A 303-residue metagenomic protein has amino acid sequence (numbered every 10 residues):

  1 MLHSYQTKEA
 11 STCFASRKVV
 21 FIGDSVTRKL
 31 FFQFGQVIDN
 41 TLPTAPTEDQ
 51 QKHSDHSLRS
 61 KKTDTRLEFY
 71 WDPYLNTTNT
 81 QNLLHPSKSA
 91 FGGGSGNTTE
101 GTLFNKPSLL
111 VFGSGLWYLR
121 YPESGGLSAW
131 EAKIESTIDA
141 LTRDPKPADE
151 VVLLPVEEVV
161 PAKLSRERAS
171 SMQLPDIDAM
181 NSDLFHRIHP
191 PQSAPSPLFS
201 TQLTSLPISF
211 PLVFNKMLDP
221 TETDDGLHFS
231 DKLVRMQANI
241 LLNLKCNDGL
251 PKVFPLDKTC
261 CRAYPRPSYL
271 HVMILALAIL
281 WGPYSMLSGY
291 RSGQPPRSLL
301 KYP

Functional and structural regions predicted by a protein language model:
M1-P303: A compositional signature for long Ser/Thr(±Pro)-rich, low-complexity
